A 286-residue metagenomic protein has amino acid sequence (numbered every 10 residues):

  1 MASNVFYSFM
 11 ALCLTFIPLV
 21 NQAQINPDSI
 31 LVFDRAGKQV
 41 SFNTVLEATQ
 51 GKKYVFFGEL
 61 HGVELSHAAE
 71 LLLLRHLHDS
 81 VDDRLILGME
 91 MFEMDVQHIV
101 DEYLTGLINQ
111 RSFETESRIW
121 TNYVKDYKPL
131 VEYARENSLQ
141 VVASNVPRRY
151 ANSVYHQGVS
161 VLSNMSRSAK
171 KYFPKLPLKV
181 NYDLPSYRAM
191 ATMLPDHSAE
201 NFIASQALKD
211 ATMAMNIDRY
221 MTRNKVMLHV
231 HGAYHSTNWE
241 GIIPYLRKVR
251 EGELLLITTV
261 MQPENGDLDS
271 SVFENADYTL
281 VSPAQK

Functional and structural regions predicted by a protein language model:
M1-F9: Bacterial N-terminal signal peptides that target proteins for export
N21-K52: N- or domain-start disorder-to-order transition segments that initiate the globular core
Q50-L60, N109-E114: Acidic/histidine-rich, surface-exposed loop or edge segments in extracytoplasmic proteins
L60-V63, F92-V96, P147-A151, A233-S236 (+1 more regions): Solvent-exposed loop/turn segments at secondary-structure junctions within structured extracellular/periplasmic domains
L85, H98-Y220: A substrate-binding/cap region within the structured catalytic cores of diverse enzymes
L85-F92, L256-V260: Short internal beta-strands
T212-M221, K225-L228, H235-K286: C-terminal regions of proteins
